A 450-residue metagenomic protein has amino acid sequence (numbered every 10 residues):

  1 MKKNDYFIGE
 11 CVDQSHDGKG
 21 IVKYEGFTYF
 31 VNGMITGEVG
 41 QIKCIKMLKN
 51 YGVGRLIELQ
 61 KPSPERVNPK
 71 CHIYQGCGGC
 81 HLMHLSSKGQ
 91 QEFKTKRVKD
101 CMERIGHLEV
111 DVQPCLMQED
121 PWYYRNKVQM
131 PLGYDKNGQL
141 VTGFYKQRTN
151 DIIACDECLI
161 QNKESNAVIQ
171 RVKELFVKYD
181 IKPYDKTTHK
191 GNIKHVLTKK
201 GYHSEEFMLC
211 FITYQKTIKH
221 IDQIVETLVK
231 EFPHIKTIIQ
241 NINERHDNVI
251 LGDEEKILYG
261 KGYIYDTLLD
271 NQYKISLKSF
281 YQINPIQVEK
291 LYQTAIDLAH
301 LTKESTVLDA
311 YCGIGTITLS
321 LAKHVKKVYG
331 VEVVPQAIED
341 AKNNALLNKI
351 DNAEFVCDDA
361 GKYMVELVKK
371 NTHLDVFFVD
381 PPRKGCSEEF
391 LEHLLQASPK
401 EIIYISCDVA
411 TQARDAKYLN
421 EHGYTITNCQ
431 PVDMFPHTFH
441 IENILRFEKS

Functional and structural regions predicted by a protein language model:
M1-P69, I73, E354, G361-K362: Terminal RNA-binding accessory module
K2-I8, H16, K216-S450: Rossmann-like S-adenosyl-L-methionine
G20-E25, G143-K146, C210-I212, A341: Short, acidic/hydrophobic/Gly-rich beta-strand patch recurrent on exposed beta strands that often constitutes part
G37, Q161, N284: Short, conserved phosphate/pyrophosphate- and ester-handling motifs at nucleotide-, phospho-/glycolipid
Q41-K43, Q129, L308: Hydrophobic beta-strand signal
I57-P69, Q75-P183, H203, I218: Extended interfacial segments that mediate partner engagement and assembly in macromolecular machines
Q113-P121, K186-T187, I193-H195, K199 (+1 more regions): Short, solvent-exposed loop/turn elements at beta->coil junctions and helix N-caps that rim active or binding pockets
T198, E205-Y214, Q272-S276: Short, aliphatic-rich beta-strand segments
